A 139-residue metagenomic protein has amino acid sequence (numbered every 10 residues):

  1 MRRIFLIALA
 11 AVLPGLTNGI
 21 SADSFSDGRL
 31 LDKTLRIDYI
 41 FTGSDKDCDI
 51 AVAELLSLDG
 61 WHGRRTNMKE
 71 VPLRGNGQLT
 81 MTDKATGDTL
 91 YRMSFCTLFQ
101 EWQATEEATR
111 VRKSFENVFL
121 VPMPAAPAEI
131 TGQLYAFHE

Functional and structural regions predicted by a protein language model:
I4-L13: Sec-dependent N-terminal signal peptides
G15-A22: Boundary at the C-terminal end of the N-terminal hydrophobic targeting segment
F25-E139: Beta-strand-enriched, solvent-exposed domains that form extended recognition/catalytic surfaces
